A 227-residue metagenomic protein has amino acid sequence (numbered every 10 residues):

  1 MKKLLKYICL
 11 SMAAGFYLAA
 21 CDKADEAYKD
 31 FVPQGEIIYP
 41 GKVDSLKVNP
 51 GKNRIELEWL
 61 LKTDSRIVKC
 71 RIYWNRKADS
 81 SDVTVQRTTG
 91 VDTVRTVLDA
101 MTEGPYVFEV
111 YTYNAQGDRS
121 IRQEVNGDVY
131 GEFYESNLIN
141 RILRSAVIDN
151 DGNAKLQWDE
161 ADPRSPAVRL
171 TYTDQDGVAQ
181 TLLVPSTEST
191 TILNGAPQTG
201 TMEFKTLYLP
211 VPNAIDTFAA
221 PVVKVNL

Functional and structural regions predicted by a protein language model:
M1-I8: Bacterial N-terminal signal peptides that target proteins for export
Y17-A20: C-terminal motif of bacterial Sec signal peptides marking the signal peptidase cleavage site
D22-S65, I121-P163, N213-L227: Pro/Thr/Ser/Gly-rich low-complexity, intrinsically disordered linker/stalk tracts
P50, T89-V91, D99-E103, D149-D151 (+2 more regions): Surface-exposed coil/turn segments at beta-strand junctions on protein surfaces, enriched
L60-D82, N153-L182, T217: Solvent-exposed loop/turn segments flanking beta-strands in beta-repeat/beta-sandwich domains
T84-D92, Q180-E188: Short beta-strand segments within Ig-like beta-sandwich modules, predominantly Fibronectin type-III
T96-V125, T191-N226: Beta-strand-rich modules
R144, Q175-V178, E188: N-terminal nucleotide-handling cores and adjacent loading/scaffold lobes of large enzymes and macromolecular assemblies
